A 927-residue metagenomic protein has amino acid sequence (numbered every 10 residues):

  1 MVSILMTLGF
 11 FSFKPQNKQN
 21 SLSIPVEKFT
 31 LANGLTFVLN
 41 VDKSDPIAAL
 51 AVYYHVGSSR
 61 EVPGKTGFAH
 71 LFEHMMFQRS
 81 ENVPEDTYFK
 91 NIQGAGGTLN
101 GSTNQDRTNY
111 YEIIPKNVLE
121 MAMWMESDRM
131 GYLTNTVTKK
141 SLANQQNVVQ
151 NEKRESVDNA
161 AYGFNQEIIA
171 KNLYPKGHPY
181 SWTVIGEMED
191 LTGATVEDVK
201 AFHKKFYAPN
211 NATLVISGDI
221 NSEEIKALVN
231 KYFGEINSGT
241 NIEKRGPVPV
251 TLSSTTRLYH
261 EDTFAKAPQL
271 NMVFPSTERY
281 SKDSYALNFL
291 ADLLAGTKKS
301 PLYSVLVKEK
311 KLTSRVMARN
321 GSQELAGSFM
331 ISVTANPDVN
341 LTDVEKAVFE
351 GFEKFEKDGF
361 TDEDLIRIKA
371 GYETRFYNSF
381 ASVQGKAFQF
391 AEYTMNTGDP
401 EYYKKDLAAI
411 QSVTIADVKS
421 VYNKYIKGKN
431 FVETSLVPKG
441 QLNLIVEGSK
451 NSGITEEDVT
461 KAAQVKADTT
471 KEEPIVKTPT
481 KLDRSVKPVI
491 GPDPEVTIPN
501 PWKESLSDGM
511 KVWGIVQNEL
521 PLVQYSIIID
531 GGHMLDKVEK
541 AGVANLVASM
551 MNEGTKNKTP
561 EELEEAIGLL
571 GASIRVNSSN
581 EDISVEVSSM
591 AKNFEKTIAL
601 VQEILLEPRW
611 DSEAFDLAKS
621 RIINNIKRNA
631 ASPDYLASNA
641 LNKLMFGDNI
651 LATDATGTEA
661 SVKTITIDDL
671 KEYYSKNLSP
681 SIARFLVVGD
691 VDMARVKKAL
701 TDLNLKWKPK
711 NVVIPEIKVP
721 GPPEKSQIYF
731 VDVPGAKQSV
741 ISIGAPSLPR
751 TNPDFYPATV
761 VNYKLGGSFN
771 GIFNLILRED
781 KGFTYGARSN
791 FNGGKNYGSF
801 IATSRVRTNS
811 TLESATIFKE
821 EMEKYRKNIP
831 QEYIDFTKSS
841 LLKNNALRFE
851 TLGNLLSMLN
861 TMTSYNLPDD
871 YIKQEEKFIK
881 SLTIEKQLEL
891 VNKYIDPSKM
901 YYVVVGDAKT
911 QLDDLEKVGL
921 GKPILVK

Functional and structural regions predicted by a protein language model:
M1-G9: Bacterial N-terminal signal peptides
F11-T36, N221-D262, S304, K404-I528 (+4 more regions): Proteolytic maturation boundary segments
N40, D45-E61, G67-L71, D86-Y132 (+16 more regions): M16 family metallopeptidases and their MPP-like homologs
M75-V83, K90: Metal-associated gating/positioning segment near the N- to mid-region
K139, Q146, K200-Y232, N430 (+3 more regions): Non-catalytic, conformational "gating/processing" segments within enzyme and secreted inhibitor domains
V149-S156, V248-E261, I368-S379, S589-M590 (+3 more regions): Short, conserved secondary-structure transition motifs
L191-T195, V199, V662-T666, L670: Alpha-helical scaffold elements lining the catalytic groove of polysaccharide deacetylases
